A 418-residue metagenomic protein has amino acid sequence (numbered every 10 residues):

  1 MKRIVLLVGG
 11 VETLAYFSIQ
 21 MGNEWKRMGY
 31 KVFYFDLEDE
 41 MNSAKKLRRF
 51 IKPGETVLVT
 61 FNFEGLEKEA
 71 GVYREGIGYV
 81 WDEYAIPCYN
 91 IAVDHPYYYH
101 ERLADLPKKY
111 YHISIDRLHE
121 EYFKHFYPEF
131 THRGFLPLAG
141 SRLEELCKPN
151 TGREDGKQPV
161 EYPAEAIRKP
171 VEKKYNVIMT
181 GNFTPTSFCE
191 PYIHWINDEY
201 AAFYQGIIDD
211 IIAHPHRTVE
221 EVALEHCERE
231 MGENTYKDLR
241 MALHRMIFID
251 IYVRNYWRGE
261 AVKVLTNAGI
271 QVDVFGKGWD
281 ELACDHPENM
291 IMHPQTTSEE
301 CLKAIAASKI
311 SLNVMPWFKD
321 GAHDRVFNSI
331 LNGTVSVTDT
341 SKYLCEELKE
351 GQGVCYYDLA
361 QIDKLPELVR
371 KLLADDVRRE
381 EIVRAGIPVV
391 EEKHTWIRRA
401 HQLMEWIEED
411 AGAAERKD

Functional and structural regions predicted by a protein language model:
M1-V5: Extreme N-terminal starter segment of soluble prokaryotic enzymes
L6-V8, L14-F126, R142-C147, K157-A166 (+4 more regions): Extended catalytic core of nucleotide-activated donor transferases of GT-like folds
V8-F17, Y127-K319, S341-L344: Nucleotide-sugar donor-binding catalytic core of glycosyltransferases
V8-G10, Y16-M28, F33-E40, D105-P107 (+4 more regions): Catalytic binding pocket for nucleotide-activated donors in carbohydrate/polymer assembly enzymes
Q20, E24-R27, V80, Y122 (+3 more regions): Amphipathic alpha-helical segments that form well-ordered structural scaffolds and often line/cohere around active
Y34-D36, Y89-I91, Y111-I115, F135-L136 (+2 more regions): Short, hydrophobic beta-strand segments that form beta-sheet elements in well-ordered domains
G54-E55, A85, G269, K309 (+2 more regions): Residue-level detector of structured alpha->beta connecting loops
V72-Y89, I193-F203, R325-T334: A short, gly/pro- and small-residue-rich
